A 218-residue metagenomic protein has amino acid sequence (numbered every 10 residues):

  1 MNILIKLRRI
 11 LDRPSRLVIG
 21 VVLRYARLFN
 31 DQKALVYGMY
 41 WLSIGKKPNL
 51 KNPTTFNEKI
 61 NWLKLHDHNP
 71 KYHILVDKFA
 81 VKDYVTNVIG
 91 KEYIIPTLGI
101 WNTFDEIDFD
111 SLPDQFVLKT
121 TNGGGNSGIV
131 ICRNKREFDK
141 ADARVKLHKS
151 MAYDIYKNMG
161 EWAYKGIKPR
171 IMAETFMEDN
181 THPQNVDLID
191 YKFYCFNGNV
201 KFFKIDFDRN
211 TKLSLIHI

Functional and structural regions predicted by a protein language model:
M1-D67: Membrane-proximal basic amphipathic "stem/tether" segments
R8-R9, R13-R16, R24-R27, R133-R136 (+3 more regions): Arginine residue identity/basic-tract feature
H66-H68, Y72-I189, N197: Active-site nucleotide/adenylate-binding loops and adjacent lid/helix of ATP-dependent enzymes
V130-C132, G198, F202-R209: PAPS-dependent sulfotransferase catalytic domain
K192: Short, surface-exposed charged micro-motifs
K212-S214: Gly/Pro-enriched, hydrophobic low-complexity segments that function as extracytoplasmic propeptides/linkers
I216-I218: Conserved small/polar residues in nucleotide/adenosyl-binding loops
